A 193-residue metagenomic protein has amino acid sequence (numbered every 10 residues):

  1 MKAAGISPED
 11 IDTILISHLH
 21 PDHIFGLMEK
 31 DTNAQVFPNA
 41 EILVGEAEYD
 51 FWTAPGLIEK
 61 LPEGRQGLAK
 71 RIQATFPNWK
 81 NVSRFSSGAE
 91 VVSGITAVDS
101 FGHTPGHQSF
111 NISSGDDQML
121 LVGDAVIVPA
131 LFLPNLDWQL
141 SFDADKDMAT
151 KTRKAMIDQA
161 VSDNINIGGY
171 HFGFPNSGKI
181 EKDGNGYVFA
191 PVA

Functional and structural regions predicted by a protein language model:
M1-L43: Active-site metal-binding motif and surrounding structural segment of the metallo-beta-lactamase
K2-I6, D10, E41-D99, K151-A155 (+1 more regions): Metallo-beta-lactamase
E9, I24-T32, P38, L57 (+2 more regions): Catalytic core of the metallo-beta-lactamase
L19, A47-E48, H103-T104, G123-A125 (+1 more regions): Active-site metal-binding loops of divalent metal-dependent hydrolases
H23-F25, W52-T53, N176-G178: Short catalytic/ligand-binding loop motif for oxyanion handling, primarily in non-cytosolic enzymes, centered on
M28-T32, L57-E59, N135-D137, K182-G184: Short, glycine/charged-enriched secondary-structure capping and boundary segments
G115-A193: Cap/insert and terminal regions of metallo-dependent hydrolase folds
